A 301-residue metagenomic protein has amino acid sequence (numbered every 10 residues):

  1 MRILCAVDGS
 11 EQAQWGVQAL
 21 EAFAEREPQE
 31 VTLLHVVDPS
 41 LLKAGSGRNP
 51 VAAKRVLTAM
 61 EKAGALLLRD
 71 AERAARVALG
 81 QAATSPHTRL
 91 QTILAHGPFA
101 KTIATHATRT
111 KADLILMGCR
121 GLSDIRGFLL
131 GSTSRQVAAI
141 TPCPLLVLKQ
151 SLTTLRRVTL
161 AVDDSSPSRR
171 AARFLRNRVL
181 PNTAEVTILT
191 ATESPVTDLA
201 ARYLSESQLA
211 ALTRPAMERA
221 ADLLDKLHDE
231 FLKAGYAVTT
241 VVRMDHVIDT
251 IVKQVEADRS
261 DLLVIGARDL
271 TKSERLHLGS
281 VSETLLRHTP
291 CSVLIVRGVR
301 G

Functional and structural regions predicted by a protein language model:
M1-K54, G80-A83, R157-A210, D225-V241 (+1 more regions): Small/aliphatic-rich secondary-structure junction motif
Q12, A22, D38-L41, R55-T58 (+6 more regions): Structural beta-alpha unit
A52-L67, S207-D222: A short acidic, glycine-rich active-site loop that binds or catalyzes chemistry on phosphate/adenosine moieties
L114-Q136, L155, L262-H288, G298-G301: Glycine-rich, Arg-bearing micro-motifs that act as flexible, cationic patches
M117-C119, P144-Q150, V293-R297: Short beta-strand elements of ligand-binding domains
L130-S151: Short, structured interface segments
